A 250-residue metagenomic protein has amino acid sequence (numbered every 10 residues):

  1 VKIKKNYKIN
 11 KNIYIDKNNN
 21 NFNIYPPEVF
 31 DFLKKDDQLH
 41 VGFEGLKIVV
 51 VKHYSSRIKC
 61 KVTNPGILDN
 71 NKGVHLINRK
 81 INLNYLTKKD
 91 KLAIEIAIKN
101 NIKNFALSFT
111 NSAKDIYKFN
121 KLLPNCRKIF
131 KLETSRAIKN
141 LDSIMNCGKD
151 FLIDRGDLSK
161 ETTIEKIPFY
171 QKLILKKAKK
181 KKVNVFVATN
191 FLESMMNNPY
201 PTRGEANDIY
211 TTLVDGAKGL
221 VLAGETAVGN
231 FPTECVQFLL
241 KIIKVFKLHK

Functional and structural regions predicted by a protein language model:
V1-K250: Non-catalytic helical/linker scaffolds that mediate oligomerization, partner binding, and domain coupling around large
